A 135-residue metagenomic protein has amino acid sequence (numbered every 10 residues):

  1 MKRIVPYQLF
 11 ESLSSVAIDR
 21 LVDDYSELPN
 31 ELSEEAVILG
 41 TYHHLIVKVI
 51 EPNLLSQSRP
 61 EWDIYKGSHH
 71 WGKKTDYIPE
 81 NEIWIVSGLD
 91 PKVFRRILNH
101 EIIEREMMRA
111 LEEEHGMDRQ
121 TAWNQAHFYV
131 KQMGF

Functional and structural regions predicted by a protein language model:
M1-S12: Short acidic, low-complexity intrinsically disordered linear motifs used for protein-protein interactions
F10-I38: N-terminal low-complexity, Pro/Thr/Ser-rich intrinsically disordered segments that act as propeptides or flexible
E11, I103-E104, V130: Intrinsic structural disorder/low-complexity segments
S33-E35, K74, I103: N-terminal propeptides/leader regions of secreted preproproteins that are proteolytically removed before maturation
V37-V93, M108, Y129-K131: Active-site scaffold of zinc-dependent metalloenzymes
K92-I97, W123-H127: Alpha-helical scaffolds flanking conserved acidic
R96-M108: Active-site recognition of the HExxH zinc-binding catalytic motif
A110-F135: Post-HExxH zinc-binding segment in Zn-dependent metallohydrolases
